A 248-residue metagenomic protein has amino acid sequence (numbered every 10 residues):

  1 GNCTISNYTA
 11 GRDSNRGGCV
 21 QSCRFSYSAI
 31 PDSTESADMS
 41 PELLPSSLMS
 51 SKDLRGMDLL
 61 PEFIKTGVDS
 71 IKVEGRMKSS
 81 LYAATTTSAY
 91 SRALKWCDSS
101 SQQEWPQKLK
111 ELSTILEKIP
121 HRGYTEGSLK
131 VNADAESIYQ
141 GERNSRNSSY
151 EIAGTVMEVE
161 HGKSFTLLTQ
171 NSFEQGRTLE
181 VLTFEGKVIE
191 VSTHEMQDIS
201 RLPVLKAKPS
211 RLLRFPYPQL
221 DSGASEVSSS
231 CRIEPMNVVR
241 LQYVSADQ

Functional and structural regions predicted by a protein language model:
G1-K72, M77-M157, T166-Q248: Active-site pocket-lining/capping segments in soluble small-molecule metabolic enzymes
V159-H161: Short acidic-glycine loop/turn motifs at beta-strand connectors
